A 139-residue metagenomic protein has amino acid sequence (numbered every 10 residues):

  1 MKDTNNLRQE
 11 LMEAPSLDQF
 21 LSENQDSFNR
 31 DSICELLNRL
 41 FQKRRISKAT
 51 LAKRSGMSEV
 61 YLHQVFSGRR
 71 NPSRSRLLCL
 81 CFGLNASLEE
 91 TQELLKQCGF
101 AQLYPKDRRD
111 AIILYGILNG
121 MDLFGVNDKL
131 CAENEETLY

Functional and structural regions predicted by a protein language model:
K2, R8-M12, Q92-M121: Short, charged recognition helix plus adjacent turn of helix-turn-helix-like nucleic-acid-binding domains
E13-I46, V126-L138: A short, Lys/Arg-rich alpha-helix, primarily the initiator
N38, A49, L78: Residues within the helices of the helix-turn-helix
F41, A52, C81: The alpha-helix within a helix-turn-helix
S47-R54: Short alpha-helical "recognition helix" segments of helix-turn-helix
A49, V60, E89: Key DNA-contact positions within bacterial/archaeal DNA-binding proteins
G56-P72, Q97-G99: Recognition helix of helix-turn-helix/homeodomain-like DNA-binding domains that insert into the DNA major groove
S75-E90: DNA major-groove recognition helix of helix-turn-helix/homeodomain DNA-binding modules
